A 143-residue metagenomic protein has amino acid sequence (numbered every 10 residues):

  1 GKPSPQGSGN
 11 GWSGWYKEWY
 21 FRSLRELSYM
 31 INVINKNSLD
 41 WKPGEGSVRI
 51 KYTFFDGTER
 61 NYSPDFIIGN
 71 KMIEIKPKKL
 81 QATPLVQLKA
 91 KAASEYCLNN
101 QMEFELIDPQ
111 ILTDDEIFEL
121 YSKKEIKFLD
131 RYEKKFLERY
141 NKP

Functional and structural regions predicted by a protein language model:
G1-P143: Electrostatic, structured charged patches in enzyme active sites and in nucleic-acid/phosphate-binding
